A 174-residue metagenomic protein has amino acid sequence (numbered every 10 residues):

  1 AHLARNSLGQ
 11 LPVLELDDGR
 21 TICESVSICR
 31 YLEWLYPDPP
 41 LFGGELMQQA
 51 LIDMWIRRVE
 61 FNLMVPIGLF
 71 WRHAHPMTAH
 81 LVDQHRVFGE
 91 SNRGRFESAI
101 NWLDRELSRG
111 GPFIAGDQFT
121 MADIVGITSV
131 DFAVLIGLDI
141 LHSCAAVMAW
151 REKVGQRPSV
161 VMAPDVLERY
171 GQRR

Functional and structural regions predicted by a protein language model:
A1-E90: GST-like domain detector, emphasizing the conserved glutathione-binding G-site in the N-terminal thioredoxin-like
A4, Q156, D165: Phosphate-coordinating loops and pocket residues in cytosolic domains that bind phosphorylated ligands
S27, M47, A146, S159 (+1 more regions): Residue-level recognition of oxygen-bearing side chains
E33, S129-V130, P164: Active-site-flanking alpha-helical
L51-M54, A149, M162: Short, solvent-exposed alpha-helical surface patches in well-structured domains
V59-G155: GST-like fold's C-terminal all-alpha helical module
A163-R174: Terminal-tail/helix-coil boundary detector
